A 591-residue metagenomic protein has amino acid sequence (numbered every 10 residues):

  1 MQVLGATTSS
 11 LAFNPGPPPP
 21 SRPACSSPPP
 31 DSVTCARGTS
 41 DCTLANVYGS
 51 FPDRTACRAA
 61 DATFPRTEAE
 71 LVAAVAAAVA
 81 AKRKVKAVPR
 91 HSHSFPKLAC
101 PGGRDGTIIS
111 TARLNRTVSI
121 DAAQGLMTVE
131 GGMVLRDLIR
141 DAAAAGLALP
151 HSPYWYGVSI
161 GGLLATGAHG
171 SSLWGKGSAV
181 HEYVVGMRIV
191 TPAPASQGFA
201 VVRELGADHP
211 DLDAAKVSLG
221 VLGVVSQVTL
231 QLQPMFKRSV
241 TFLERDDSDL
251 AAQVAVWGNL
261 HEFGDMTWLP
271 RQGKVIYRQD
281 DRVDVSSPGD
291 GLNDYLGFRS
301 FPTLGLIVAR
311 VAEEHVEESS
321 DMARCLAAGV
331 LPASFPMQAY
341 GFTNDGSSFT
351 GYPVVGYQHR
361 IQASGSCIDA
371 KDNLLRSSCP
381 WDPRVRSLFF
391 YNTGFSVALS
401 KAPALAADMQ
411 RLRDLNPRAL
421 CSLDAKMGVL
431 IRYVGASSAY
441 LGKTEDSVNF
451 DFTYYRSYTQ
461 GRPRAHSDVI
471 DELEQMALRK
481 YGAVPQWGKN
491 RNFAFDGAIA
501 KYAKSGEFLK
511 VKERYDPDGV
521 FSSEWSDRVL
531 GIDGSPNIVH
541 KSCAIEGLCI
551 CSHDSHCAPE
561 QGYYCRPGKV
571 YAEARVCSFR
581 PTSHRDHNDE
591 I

Functional and structural regions predicted by a protein language model:
Q2-S26: N-terminal signal peptide
D53-Y154, G167-G170, M266: Glycine-rich N-terminal segment of FAD-binding domains in flavoprotein oxidoreductases, spanning the beta-loop-helix
K84, P353-K501: Substrate-recognition/cap regions that form aromatic- and gly/pro-loop-enriched pockets for small-molecule ligands
S94-K97, S159, W268-Q272, I368-D369 (+3 more regions): A glycine-rich phosphate-binding loop feature that marks nucleotide/adenosyl-phosphate handling sites
F95-N115, S172-P194, V224-V228: Structural signature of FAD isoalloxazine-binding scaffolds in flavoprotein oxidoreductases
A165, V185-A404, R411, C421-A425 (+1 more regions): C-terminal substrate-binding/cap subdomain adjacent to the FAD-binding core in PCMH-type and related FAD-linked
S378-W381, Q475, R479-I591: Activity-critical C-terminal alpha-helical subdomain
